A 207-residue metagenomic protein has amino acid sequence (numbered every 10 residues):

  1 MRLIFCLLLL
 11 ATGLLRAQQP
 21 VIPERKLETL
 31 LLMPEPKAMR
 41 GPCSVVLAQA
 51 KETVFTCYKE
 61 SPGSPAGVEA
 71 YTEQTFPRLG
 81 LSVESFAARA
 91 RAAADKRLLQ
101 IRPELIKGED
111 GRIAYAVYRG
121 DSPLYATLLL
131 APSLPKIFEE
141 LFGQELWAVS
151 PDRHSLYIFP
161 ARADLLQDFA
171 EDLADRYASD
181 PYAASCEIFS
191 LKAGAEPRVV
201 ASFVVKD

Functional and structural regions predicted by a protein language model:
M1-L7: Sec-dependent signal peptide recognition, specifically the positively charged N-region followed immediately by
L8-A17: Hydrophobic h-region of N-terminal signal peptides that target proteins for export in Gram-negative bacteria
A17-D207: Contiguous interface-forming segments/domains that mediate binding rather than catalysis
